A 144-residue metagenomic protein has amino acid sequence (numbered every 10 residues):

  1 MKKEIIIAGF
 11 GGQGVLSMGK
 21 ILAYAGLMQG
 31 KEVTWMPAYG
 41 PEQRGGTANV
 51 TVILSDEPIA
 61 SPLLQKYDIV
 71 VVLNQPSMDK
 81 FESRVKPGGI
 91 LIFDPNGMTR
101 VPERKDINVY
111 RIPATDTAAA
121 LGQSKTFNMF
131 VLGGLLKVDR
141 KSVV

Functional and structural regions predicted by a protein language model:
M1-V144: Active-site cofactor/cluster-binding pocket
